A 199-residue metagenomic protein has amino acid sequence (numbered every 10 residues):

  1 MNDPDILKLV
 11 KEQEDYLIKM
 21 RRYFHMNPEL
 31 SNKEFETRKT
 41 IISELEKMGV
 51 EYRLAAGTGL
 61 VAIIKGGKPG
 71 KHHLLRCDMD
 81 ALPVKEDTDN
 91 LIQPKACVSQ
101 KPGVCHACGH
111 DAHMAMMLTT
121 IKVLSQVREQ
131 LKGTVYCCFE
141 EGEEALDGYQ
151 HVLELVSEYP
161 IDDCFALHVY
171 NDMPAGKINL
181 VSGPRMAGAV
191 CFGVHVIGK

Functional and structural regions predicted by a protein language model:
N2-H106, D111-T119, V123-K132: Acidic/His- and Gly-rich active-site-bordering loop/insert found across diverse amide/peptide-bond hydrolases
L82-V84, K95-C105, A112, V127-K199: Histidine/acidic-residue-rich, glycine-tolerant segments that coordinate divalent metal ions
